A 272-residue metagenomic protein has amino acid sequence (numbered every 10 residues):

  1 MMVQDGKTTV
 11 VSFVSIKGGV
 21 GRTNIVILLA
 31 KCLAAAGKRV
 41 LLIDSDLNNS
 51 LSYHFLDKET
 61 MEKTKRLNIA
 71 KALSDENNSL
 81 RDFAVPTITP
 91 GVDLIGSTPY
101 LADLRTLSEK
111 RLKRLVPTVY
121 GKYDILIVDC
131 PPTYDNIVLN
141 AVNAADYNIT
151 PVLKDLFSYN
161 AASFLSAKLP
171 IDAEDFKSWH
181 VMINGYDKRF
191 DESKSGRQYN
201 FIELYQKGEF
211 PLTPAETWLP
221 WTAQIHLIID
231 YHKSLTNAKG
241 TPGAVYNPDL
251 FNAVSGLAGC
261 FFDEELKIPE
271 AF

Functional and structural regions predicted by a protein language model:
M1-F272: P-loop NTP-binding core
